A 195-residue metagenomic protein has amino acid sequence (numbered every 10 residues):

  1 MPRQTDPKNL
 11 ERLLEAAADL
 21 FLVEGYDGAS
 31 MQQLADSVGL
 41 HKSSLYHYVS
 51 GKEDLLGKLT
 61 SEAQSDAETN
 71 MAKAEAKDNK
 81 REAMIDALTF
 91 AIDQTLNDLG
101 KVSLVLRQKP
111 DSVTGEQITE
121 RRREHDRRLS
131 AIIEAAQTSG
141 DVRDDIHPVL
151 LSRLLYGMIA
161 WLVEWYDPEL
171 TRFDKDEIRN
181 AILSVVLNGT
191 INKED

Functional and structural regions predicted by a protein language model:
M1-K8, A72, P168, E194-D195: N-terminal intrinsically disordered/low-complexity leader segments
K8-A17, L34, L59-A63, A67-N70 (+1 more regions): Generic hydrophobic, amphipathic alpha-helix propensity
R12, A16, L20-D54, K58: Helix-turn-helix
V23-D27, D98, S139: Short coil/turn segments at alpha/beta junctions that flank glycine-rich nucleotide-binding fingerprints
K58, T69-N97, S152-L155: Hydrophobic alpha-helical connector segments
S65-E68, T114-S139, V149-R153, G157 (+2 more regions): Amphipathic alpha-helical packing segments from all-alpha helical-bundle domains
F90-N97, R127, A131-S139, G157-M158 (+1 more regions): C-terminal peripheral helix-coil segments that are non-catalytic and often amphipathic
T95-T114, S130-A131, E164: Amphipathic alpha-helical segments used for helix-helix packing
